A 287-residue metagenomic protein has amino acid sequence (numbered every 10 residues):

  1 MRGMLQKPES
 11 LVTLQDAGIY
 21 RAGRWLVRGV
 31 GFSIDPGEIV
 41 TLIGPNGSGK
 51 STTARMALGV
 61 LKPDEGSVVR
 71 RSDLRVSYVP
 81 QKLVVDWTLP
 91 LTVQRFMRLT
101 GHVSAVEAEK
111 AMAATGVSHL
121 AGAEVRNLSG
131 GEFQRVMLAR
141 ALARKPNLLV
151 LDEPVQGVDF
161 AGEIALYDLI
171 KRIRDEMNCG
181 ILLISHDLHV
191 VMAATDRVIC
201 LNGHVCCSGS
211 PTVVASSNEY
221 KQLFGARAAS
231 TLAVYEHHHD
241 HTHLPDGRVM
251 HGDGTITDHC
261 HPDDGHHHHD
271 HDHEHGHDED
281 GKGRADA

Functional and structural regions predicted by a protein language model:
A105-L120: Conserved ABC ATPase "signature" region
E124-L128, E132: Conserved ABC ATPase signature
K145: Conserved catalytic motifs of ABC-family nucleotide-binding domains
L149-E153: Catalytic Walker B motif of ABC-type/P-loop ATPase nucleotide-binding domains
S185-H186: H-loop/switch region of ABC-family ATPase nucleotide-binding domains
H204-T231: Conserved beta-strand-loop-alpha-helix hinge in the C-terminal portion of ABC ATPase nucleotide-binding domains
F224-A287: ABC ATPase nucleotide-binding domains
